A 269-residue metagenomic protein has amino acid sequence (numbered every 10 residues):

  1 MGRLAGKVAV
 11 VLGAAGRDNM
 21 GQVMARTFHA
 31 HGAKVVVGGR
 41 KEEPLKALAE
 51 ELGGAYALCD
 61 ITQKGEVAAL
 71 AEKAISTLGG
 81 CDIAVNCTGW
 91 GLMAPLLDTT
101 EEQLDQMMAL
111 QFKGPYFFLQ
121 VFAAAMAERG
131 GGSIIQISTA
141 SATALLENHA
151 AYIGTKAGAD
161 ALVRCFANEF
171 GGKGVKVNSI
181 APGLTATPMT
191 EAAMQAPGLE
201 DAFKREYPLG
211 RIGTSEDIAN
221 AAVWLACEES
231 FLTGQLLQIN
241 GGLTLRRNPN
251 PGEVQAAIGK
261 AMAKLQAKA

Functional and structural regions predicted by a protein language model:
G2-V36: Canonical Rossmann dinucleotide-binding motif of NAD(H)/NADP(H)-dependent dehydrogenases/reductases, specifically
P95-L96, Q103-M108, L199, F203: Substrate-binding pocket helix/loop in short-chain dehydrogenase/reductase
Y116, R211-I239, T244: C-terminal substrate-recognition "lid" of short-chain dehydrogenase/reductases
L119, T155, V163: Active-site helix of classical SDR
A124, N168-G172: Alpha-helical segment proximal to the catalytic Tyr-Lys
A144, T233-A269: Short C-terminal tail/terminal secondary-structure segment of NAD(P)H-dependent dehydrogenase/reductase domains
G171, K176, T233-G234: Short, small/polar-rich loop/turn modules that mediate ligand/substrate recognition or access, typified
